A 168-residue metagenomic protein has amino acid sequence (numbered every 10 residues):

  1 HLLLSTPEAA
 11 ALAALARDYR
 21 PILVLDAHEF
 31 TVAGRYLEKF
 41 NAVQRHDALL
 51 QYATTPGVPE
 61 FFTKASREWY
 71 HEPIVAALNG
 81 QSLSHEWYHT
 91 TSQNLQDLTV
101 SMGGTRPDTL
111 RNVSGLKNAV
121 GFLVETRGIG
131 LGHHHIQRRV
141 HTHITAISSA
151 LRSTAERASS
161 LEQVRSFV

Functional and structural regions predicted by a protein language model:
H1-V168: Structured catalytic-domain cores with a bias toward divalent-metal coordination
